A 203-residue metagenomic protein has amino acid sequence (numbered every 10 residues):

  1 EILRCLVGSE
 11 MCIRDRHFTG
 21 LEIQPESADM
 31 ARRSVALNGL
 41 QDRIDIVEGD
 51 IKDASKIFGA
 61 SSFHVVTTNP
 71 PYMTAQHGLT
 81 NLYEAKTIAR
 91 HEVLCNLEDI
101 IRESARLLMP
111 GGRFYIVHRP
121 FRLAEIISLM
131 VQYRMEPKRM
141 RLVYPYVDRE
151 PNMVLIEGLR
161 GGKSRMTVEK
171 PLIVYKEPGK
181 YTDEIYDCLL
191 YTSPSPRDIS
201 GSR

Functional and structural regions predicted by a protein language model:
E1-G8, I13, Y191-S202: Single conserved hydrophobic/aromatic residue that forms the stacking wall/gate of nucleotide- or nucleobase-binding
H17-E22: Conserved SAM-binding motif I beta-strand of class I
A28-D29, L123: Short alpha-helix immediately C-terminal to the canonical SAM-binding loop
R32-F58: S-adenosyl-L-methionine
I57-V65: A short acidic, Gly/Pro-enriched loop at the edge of an enzyme's catalytic core that lines a small-molecule cofactor
P70-D99: Mobile active-site "lid"/loop adjacent to the S-adenosyl-L-methionine
L94-Y144, P151: Conserved Class I SAM-dependent methyltransferase catalytic core
P151-S193: SAM/dcSAM-binding transferase cores
